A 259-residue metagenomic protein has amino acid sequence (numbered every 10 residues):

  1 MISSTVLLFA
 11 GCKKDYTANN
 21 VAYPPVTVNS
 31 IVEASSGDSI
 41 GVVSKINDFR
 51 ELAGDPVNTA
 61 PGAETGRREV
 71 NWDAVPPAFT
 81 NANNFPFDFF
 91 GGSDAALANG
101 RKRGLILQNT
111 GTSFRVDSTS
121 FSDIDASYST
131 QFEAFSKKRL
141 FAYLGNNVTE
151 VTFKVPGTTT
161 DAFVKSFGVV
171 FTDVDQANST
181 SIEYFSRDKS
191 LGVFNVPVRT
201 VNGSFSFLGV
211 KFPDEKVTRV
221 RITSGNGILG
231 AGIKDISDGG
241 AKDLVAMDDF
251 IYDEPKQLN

Functional and structural regions predicted by a protein language model:
M1-T5: Sec-dependent N-terminal signal peptides
L8-G11: C-terminal motif of bacterial Sec signal peptides marking the signal peptidase cleavage site
K13-N19: Bacterial lipoprotein signal-peptidase II cleavage site
N20-N259: Surface-exposed, well-ordered secondary-structure segments
